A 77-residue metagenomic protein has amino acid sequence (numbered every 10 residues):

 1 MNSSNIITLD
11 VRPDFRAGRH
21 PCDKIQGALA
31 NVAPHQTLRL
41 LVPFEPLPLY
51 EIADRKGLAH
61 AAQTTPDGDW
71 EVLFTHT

Functional and structural regions predicted by a protein language model:
M1-V32: An N-terminal amphipathic alpha-helical segment
I6, H35-R39, D69-E71: Intrinsic-disorder/low-complexity, polar/charged segments enriched in Ser/Thr/Lys/Arg/Asp/Glu/Gln
D10, L41, L73-T75: Generic structural detector for well-ordered beta-strands
P21-K24, A53-R55, L73-T75: Surface-exposed beta-strand edges and their flanking turn/coil or helix-capping segments
Q36-T64: Short, structured protein-protein interaction patches enriched in aromatics and acidic/basic residues, typified by
G57-T77: C-terminal edge-of-domain segments
